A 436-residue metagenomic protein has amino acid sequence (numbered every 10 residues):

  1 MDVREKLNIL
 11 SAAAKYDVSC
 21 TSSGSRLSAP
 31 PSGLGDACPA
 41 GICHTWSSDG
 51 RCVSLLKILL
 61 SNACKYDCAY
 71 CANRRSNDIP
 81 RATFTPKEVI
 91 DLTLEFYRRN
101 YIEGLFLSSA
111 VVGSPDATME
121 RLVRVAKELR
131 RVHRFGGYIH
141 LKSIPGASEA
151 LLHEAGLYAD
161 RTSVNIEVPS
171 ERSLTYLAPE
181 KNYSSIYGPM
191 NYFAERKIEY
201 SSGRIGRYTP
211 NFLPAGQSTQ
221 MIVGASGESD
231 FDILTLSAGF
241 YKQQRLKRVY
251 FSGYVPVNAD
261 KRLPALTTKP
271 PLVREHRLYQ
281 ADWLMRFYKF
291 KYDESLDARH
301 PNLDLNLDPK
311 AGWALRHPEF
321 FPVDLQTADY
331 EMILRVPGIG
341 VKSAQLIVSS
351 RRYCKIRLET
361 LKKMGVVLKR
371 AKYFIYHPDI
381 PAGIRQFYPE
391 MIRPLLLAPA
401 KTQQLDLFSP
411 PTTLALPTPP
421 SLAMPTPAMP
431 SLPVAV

Functional and structural regions predicted by a protein language model:
M1-A63, V367, I375-Y376, G383-V436: Flexible, acidic/Gly-rich N-terminal and inter-domain linker regions that tether and position cofactor-handling modules
M1-Y66, Y70-T219, G224-E228, N258-A265: Conserved Radical SAM active-site core
T175, S185-A194, G224-A238, K242-P309: A structural motif corresponding to the C-terminal lobe/cap of the Radical SAM core domain
R262-L334, L368-P419, A435: Long, highly charged, low-complexity intrinsically disordered interaction regions that mediate electrostatic DNA/RNA
I347: Divalent-cation-assisted or electrostatically stabilized phosphate/pyrophosphate-binding catalytic cores
S350-R351: Residue-level signature of tetratricopeptide-repeat
E359-V366, R370: Short, amphipathic alpha-helical interaction segments embedded in low-complexity terminal/linker regions of eukaryotic
